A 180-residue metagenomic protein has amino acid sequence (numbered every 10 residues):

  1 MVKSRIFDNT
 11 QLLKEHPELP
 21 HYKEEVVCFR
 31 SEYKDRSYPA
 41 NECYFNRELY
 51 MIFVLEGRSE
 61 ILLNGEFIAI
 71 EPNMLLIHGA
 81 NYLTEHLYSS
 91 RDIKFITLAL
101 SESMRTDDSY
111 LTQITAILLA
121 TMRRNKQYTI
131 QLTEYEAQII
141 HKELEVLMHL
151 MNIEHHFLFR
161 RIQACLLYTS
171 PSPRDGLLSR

Functional and structural regions predicted by a protein language model:
M1-L62, E66-M74: Generic protein-terminus/edge-of-domain signal
V2-E25, E85-L150: A hydrophobic/aromatic-rich effector-binding and dimerization subdomain of bacterial HTH-type transcriptional regulators
E48, D92-K94, P173: A structure-centric signal for secondary-structure junctions around beta-strands
Y135, M151-C165: All-alpha amphipathic helical-bundle segments outside canonical DNA-binding/catalytic cores that form hydrophobic
I139, C165, T169: Charged catalytic carboxylate motif
Y168-S179: Single conserved hydrophobic/aromatic residue that forms the stacking wall/gate of nucleotide- or nucleobase-binding
